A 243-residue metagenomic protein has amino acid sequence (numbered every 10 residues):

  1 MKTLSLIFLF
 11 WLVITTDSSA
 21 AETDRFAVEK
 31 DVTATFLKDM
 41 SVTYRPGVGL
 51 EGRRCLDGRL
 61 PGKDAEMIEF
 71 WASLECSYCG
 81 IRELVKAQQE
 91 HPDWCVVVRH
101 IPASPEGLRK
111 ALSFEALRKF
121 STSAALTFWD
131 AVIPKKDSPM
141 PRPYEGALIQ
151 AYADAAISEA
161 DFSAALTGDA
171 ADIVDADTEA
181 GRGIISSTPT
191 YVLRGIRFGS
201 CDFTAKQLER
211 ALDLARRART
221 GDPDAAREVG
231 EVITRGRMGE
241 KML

Functional and structural regions predicted by a protein language model:
K2-L50, D224-L243: N-terminal targeting signals for export/organelle localization
L4, R54, E75-Y78, W94 (+1 more regions): The N-terminal extracellular segments of secreted preproproteins, especially immediately downstream of signal
R25, W71, Q150-L243: C-terminal cap of thioredoxin/glutaredoxin-like
P46, G62-A65, V85-A87, E209-A211: Extracellular/mature segments of secreted proteins
P46-I68: A short beta-strand-turn-helix
R53-D57, L84, D177-E179: A generic local structural motif
G58, C79-R82, T204: General secretory precursor processing signal
E66-A153, A226, E231-T234: Structural alpha/beta surface segment adjacent to cysteine/selenocysteine redox centers across thiol/disulfide enzymes
